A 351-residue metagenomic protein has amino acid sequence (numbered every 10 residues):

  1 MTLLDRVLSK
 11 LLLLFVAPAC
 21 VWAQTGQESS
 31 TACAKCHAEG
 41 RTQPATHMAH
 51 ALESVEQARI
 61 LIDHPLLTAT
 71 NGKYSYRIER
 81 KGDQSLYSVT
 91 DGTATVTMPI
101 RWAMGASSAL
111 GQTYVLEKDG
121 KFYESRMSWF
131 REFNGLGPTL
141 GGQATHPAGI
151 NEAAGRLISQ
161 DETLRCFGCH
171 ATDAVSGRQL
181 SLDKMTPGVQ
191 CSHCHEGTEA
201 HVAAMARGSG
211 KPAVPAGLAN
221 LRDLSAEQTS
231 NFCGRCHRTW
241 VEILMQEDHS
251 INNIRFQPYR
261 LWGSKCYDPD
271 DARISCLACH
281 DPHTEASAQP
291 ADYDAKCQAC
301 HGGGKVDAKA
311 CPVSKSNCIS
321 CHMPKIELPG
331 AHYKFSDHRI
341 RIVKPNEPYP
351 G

Functional and structural regions predicted by a protein language model:
M1-F15: Bacterial N-terminal signal peptides that target proteins for export
F15, K118, R131, H170-D173: Generic hydrophobic/packing signal
V21-Q27: Boundary at the C-terminal end of the N-terminal hydrophobic targeting segment
T31, E39-G105, T113-V115, T139-N151 (+1 more regions): Primarily the internal scaffold of c-type cytochrome electron-transfer domains, especially repeated/multiheme c-type
E117-K118, S159-A171: N-terminal export/assembly segments and adjacent metallocofactor-ligating motifs of anaerobic energy-metabolism
D119-S159: A short, surface-exposed interaction/processing loop segment used at functional sites
